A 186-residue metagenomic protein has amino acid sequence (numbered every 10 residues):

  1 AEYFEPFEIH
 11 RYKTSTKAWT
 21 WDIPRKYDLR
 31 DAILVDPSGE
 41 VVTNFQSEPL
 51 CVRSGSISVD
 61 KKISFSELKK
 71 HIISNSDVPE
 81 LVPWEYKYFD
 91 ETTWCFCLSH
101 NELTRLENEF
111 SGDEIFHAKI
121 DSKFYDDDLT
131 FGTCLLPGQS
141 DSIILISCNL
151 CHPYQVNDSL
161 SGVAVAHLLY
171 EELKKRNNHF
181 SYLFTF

Functional and structural regions predicted by a protein language model:
A1-F186: N-terminal hydrophobic/helix-forming segments and targeting peptides
